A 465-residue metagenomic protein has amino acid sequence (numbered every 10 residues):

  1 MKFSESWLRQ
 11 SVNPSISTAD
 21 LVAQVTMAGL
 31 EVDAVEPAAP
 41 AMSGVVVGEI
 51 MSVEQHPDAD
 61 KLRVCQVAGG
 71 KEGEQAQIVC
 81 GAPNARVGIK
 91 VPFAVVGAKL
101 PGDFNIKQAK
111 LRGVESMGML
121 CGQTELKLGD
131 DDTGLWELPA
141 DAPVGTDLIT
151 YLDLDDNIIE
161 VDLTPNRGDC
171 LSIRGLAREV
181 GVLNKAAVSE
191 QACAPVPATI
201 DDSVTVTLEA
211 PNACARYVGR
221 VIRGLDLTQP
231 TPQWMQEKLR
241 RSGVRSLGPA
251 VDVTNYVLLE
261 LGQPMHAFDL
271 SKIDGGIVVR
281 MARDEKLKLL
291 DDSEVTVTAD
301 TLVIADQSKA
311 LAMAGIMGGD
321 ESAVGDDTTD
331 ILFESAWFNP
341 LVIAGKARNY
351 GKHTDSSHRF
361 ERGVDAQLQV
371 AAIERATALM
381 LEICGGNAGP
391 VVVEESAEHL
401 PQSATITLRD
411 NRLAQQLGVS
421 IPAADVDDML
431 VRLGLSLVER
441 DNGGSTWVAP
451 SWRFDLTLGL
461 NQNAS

Functional and structural regions predicted by a protein language model:
M1-I200, L332, R348-G351, D355 (+4 more regions): Phosphate-backbone binding interfaces of nucleic-acid-interacting proteins
K2-F3, W7, A82-K90, P165-L183 (+5 more regions): Conserved phosphate/anionic-ligand binding catalytic regions in large, soluble enzymes, centered on
K2-L8, D156-T164, A215-R223, D355-G363 (+2 more regions): Short, hydrophobic beta-strand segments
E5, A23, R63, N184 (+1 more regions): Glycine/proline-enriched, intrinsically flexible loops and inter-domain linkers
A38, S396-S465: Noncatalytic alpha-helical scaffolds and linker/capping helices
E49-Q77, Q236-E237, T254-E321: Conserved mixed alpha/beta core segments that line enzyme active sites in large multi-domain catalysts
T124-E125, D131, T228, V295 (+1 more regions): Conserved catalytic alpha/beta cores of large enzymes that bind or transform nucleotide phosphates and polynucleotides
V180-P211, I383-L413, L417-S420, G459: Terminal amphipathic helices with adjacent charged low-complexity linkers/tails
